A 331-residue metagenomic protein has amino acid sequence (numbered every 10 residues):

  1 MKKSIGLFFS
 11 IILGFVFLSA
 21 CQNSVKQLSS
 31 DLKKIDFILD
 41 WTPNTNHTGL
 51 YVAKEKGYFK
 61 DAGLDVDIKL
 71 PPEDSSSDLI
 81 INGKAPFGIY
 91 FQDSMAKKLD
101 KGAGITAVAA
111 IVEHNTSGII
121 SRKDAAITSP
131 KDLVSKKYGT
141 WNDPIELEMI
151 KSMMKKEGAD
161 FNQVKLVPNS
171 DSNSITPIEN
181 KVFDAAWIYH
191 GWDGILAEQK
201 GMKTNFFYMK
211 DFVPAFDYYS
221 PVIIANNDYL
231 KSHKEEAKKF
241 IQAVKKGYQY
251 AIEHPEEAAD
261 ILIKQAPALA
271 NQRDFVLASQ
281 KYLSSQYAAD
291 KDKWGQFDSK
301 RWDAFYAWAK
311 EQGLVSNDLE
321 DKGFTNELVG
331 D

Functional and structural regions predicted by a protein language model:
M1-K34, D331: Short, low-complexity disordered leader/linker segments with a strong preference for bacterial N-terminal type II
K26-S170, I175-N180, D184-G191, F207 (+1 more regions): Short, glycine-/small- and polar/acidic-enriched structural segments that line small-molecule recognition paths
A62, A107, A259-I261, N317-L319: Short, hydrophobic secondary-structure boundary micro-motifs
D93-S94, N173-T176, K181-A266: Pocket-lining segment of extracytoplasmic ligand-binding domains
E157, G201, A266, Q312-G313: A broad structural signal for alpha-helix termini and local helix breaks/kinks
F161-K165, A268-S279, V315-G323: Short, surface-exposed acidic
K231-E311: Secondary-structure end/capping motifs
W302-D331: Conserved C-terminal helix/tail region of periplasmic/extracytoplasmic solute-binding proteins
